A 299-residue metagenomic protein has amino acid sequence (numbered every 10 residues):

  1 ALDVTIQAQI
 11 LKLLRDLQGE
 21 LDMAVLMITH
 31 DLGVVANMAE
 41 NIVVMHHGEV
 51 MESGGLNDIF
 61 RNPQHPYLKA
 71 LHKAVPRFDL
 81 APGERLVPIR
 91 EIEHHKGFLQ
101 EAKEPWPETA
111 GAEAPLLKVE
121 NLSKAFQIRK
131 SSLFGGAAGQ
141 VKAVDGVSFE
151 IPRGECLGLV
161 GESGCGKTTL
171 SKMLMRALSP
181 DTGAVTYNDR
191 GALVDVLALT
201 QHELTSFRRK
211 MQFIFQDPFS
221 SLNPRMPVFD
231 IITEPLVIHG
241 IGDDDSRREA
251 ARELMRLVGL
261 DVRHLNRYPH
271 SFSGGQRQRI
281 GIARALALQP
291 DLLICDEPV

Functional and structural regions predicted by a protein language model:
I6, I10, I282: Hydrophobic anchor residue at the start of the ABC signature
K12, A184-S206, D243: ABC ATPase NBD Q-loop/coupling interface
L56-L117, R129-G135: Charged, flexible cofactor/metal-binding loops and thiol motifs
G191-D195, S246-R263: Conserved ABC ATPase "signature" region
Y268-F272, Q276: Conserved ABC ATPase signature
Q289: Conserved catalytic motifs of ABC-family nucleotide-binding domains
